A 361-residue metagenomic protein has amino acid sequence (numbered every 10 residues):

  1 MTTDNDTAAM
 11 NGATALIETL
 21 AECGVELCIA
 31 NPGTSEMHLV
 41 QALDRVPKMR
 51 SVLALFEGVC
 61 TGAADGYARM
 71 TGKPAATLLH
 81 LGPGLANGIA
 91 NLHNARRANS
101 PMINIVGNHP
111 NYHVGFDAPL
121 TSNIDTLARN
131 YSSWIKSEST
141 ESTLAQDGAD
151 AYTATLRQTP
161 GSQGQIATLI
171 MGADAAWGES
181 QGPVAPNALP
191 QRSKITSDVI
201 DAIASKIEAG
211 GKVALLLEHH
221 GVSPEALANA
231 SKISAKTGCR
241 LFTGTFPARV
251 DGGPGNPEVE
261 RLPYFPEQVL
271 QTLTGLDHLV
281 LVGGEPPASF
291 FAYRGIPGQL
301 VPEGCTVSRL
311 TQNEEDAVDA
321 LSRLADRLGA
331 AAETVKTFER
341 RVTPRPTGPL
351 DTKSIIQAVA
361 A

Functional and structural regions predicted by a protein language model:
T2-P344, G348, A358-A361: N-terminal alpha/beta PP-like core and its mobile active-site loop of ThDP/TPP-dependent enzymes
